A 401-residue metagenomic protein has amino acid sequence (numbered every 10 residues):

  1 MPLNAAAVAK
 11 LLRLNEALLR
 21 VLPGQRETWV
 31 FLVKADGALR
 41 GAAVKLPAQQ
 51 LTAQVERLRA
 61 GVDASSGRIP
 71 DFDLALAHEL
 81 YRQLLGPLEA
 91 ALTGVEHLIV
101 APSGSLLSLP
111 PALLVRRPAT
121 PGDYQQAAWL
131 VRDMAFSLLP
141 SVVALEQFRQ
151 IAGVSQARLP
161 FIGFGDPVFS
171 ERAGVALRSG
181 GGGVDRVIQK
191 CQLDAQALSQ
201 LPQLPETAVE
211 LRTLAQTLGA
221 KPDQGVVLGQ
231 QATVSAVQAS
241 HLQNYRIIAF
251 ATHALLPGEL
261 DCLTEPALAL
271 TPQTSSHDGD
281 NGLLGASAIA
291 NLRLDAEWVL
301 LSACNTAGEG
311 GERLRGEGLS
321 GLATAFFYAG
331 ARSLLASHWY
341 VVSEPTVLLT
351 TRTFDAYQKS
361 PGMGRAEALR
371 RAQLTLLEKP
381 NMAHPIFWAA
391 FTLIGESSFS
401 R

Functional and structural regions predicted by a protein language model:
M1-R401: Catalytic cores of enzymes
